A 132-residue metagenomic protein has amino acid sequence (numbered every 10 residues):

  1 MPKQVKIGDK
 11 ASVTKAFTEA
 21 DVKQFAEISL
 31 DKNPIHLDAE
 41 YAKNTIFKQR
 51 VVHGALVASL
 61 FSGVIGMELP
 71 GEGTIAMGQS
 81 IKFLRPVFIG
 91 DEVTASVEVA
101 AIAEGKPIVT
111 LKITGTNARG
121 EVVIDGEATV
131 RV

Functional and structural regions predicted by a protein language model:
M1-D9, V87-V132: HotDog/MaoC-like acyl-thioester-processing domains
M1-T74: Hot-dog-fold acyl-thioester-processing enzymes
S12-A16, K82, T129-R131: Generic structural detector for well-ordered beta-strands
K15, R50, K82-R85, K106: Basic side chains
F25, A39-A42, G78, K82 (+2 more regions): Flexible domain-boundary/linker segments
I35-H36, F47, L60, I75-A76 (+5 more regions): Short, intrinsically disordered/low-complexity patches at protein termini and at juxtamembrane boundaries
M67-A95: Mid-chain, well-packed structural core segment of small domains
